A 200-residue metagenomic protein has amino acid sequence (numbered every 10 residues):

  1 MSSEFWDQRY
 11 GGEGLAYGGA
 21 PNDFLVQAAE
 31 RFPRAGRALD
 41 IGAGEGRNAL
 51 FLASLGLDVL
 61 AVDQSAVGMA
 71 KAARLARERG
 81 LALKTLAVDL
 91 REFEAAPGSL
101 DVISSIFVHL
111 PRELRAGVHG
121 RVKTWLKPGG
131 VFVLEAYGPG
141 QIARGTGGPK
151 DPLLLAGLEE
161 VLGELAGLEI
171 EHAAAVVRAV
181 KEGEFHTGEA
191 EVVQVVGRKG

Functional and structural regions predicted by a protein language model:
M1-P33: Conserved class I S-adenosyl-L-methionine
A35-G44: Conserved class I S-adenosyl-L-methionine
S65-V67: Conserved SAM/SAH-binding beta-strand->alpha-helix loop
R79-L90: Conserved SAM-binding strand-loop segment of SAM-dependent methyltransferases
F93-V102: A short acidic, Gly/Pro-enriched loop at the edge of an enzyme's catalytic core that lines a small-molecule cofactor
D101-R115: A short SAM/SAH-binding and catalytic strip from SAM-dependent methyltransferases
A116-P128: A short glycine-rich, Lys/Arg-flanked "PGG" loop and its adjoining helix->strand segment in the class I
G129-A136: Conserved beta-strand signature within the Rossmann-like core of class I S-adenosyl-L-methionine
